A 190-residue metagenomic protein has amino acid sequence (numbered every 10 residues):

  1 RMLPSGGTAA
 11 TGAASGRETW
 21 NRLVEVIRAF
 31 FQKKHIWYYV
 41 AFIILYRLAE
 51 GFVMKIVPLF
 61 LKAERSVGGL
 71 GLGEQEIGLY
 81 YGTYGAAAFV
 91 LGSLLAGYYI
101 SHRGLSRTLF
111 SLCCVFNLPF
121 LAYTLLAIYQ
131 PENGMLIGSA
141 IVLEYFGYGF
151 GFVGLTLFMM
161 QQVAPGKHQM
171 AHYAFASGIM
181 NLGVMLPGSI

Functional and structural regions predicted by a protein language model:
G6-V40: Juxtamembrane intracellular "pre-TM" segments in multi-pass secondary transporters
Q32-V53, V142: Pair of pore-lining "gating" transmembrane helices in MFS-fold secondary transporters
I43, R47, I137-G149, L157: Helical-face signature of the major facilitator-like transporter fold
Y46, K55-G78: Short amphipathic helix-loop junctions that connect adjacent transmembrane helices in Major Facilitator Superfamily/SLC
L91-F110: Helix-to-loop junctions at the C-terminal end of transmembrane segments in multipass secondary transporters
C114-E132: C-terminal ends and interior cores of transmembrane alpha-helices in multi-pass membrane transporters/permeases
F150-P165: Intracellular juxtamembrane helix-capping segments at the cytosolic ends of symmetry-related transmembrane helices
G166-I190: A late C-terminal transmembrane helix in Major Facilitator Superfamily
